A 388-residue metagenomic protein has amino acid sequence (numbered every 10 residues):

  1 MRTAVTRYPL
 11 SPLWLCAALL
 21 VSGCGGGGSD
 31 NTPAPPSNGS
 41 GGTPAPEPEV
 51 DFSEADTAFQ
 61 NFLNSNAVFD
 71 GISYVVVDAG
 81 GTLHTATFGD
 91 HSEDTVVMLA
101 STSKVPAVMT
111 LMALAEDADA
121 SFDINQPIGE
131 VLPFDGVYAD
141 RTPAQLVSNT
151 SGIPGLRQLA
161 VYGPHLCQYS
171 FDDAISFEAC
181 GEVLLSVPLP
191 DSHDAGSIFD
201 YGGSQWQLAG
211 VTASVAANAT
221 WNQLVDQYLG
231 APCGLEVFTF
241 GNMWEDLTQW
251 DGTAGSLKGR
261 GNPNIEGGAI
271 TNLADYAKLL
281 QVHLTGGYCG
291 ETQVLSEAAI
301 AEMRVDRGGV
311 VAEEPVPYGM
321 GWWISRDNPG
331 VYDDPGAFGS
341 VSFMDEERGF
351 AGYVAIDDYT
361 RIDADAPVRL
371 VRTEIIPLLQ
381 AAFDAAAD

Functional and structural regions predicted by a protein language model:
L19-S53: Bacterial Sec-dependent N-terminal signal peptides
F59-S92, V96-M98, V105, W322 (+2 more regions): A short, well-structured edge-of-sheet supersecondary motif
V68-D70, H91-Y201: Active-site-proximal loop and beta-strand segments within enzyme catalytic domains
G80, M98-S121, L146, S186-V187 (+4 more regions): Alpha-helical scaffold elements that line and support the substrate/ligand-binding pocket of soluble hydrolases
T85-T87, E93-D94, Q158-D246, P263-A277: Catalytic-site signature segments of enzymes, centered on catalytic residues
L114-Q158, V211, V215-G259: Active-site helix/loop module of the DD-peptidase/beta-lactamase fold, centered on the serine-lysine SxxK catalytic
N222-Q223, N242-Y318, D327-Y332, A337-G339: Penicillin-binding protein/beta-lactamase superfamily catalytic region
I362-D388: Short, gly/Ser/Thr-rich active-site loops of penicillin-recognizing serine hydrolases
